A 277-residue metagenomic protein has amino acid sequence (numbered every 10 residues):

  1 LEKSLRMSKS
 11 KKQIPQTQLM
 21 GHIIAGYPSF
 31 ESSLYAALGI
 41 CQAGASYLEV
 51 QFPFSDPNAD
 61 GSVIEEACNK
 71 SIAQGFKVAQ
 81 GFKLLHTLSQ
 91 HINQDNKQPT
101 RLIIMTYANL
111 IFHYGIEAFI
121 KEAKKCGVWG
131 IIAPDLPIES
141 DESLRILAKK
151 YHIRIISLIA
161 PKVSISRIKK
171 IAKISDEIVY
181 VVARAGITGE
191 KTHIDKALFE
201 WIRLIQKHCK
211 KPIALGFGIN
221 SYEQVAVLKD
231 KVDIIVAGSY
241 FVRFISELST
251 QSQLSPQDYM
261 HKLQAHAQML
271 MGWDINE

Functional and structural regions predicted by a protein language model:
L1-P99, H113, K173, Q257-K262: Conserved N-terminal beta1-alpha1 strand-loop-helix module at the mouth
L1-S4, S8, F54-E66, A73-H86 (+6 more regions): Active-site-adjacent beta->alpha loops and helix N-cap segments on the catalytic face of soluble alpha/beta enzymes
I23-S29, M105-H113, P137-I138, I159-V163 (+1 more regions): Glycine-rich beta-to-alpha transition loops that act as phosphate-gripper elements at the mouths of alpha/beta enzyme
F30-I40, V163-K173, L215, I219-I235: Catalytic cores of alpha/beta
G44-S46, A123-W129, K149-I156, K173-V179 (+1 more regions): Glycine-enriched alpha-helix->loop->beta-strand junction motifs that scaffold or abut catalytic
Y47-P57, V128-I132, L136-S140, V179-E190 (+2 more regions): Glycine-rich phosphate-binding active-site loops on the catalytic face of alpha/beta enzymes
G61-I103, L147-A160, K196-I213, H261-E277: Alpha-helix-loop-beta-strand connector modules within alpha/beta enzyme cores
R203-C209, N220-A226, D230-E277: Alpha/beta catalytic cores of nucleotide-metabolism and tRNA/nucleoside-modifying enzymes
